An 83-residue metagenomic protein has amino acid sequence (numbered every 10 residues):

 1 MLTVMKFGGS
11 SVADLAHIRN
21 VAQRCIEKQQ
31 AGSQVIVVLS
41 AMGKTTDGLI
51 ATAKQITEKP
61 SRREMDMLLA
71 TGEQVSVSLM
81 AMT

Functional and structural regions predicted by a protein language model:
M1-T83: Nucleotide/pyrophosphate-binding catalytic subdomain
